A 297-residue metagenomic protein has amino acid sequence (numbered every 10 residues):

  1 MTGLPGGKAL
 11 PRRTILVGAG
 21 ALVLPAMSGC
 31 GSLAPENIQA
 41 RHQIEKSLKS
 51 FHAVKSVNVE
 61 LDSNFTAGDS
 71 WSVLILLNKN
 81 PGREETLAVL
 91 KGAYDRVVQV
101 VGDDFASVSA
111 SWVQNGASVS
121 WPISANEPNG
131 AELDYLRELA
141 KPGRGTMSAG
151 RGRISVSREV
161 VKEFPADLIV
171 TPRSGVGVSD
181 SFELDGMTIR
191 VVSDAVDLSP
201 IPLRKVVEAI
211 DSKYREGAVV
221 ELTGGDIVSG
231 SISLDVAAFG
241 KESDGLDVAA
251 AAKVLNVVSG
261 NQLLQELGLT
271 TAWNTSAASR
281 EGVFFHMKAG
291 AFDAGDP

Functional and structural regions predicted by a protein language model:
T2-L22, G29: N-terminal secretory signal peptides and thylakoid transit peptides that target proteins across membranes
G31-L33: Bacterial signal peptide processing site
N37-N64, E84-E85: Post-signal peptide N-terminal segment of mature Sec-exported envelope proteins
A53-L74, G217-L234: Short edge beta-strands and adjacent turn/loop segments
T86-V97, D167-R173, V248-V258: Short amphipathic alpha-helices in soluble, non-transmembrane regions that often serve as interface/regulatory elements
V101-P122, A149, V176-A195, G217-G230 (+1 more regions): A short amphipathic beta-strand at an alpha->beta junction
N115-G217: Surface-exposed beta-loop interaction hotspot
P200-P297: Extracytoplasmic/luminal low-complexity segments enriched in Pro/Gly and acidic/polar residues that act as flexible
